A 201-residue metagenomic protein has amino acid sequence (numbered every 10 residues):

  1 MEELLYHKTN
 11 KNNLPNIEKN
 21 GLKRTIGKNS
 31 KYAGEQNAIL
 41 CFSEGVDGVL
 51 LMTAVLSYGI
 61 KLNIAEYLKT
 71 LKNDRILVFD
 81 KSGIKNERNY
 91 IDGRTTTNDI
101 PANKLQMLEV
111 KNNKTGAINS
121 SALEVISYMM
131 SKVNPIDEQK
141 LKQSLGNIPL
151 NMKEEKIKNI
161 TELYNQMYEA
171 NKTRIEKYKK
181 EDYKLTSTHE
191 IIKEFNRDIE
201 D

Functional and structural regions predicted by a protein language model:
M1-I39, A54-S57: ADP-ribose/NAD+-binding catalytic cleft of ART/PARP-like enzymes
K11-N12, V46-V49, S82-N86: Short, charged/polar surface micro-motifs in flexible loops or helix N-caps
N16, L50-M52, R88: Short helix/loop capping segments that flank catalytic or ligand/cofactor-binding pockets
F42-E44: Conserved aromatic
V46-I64: Short active-site loop/helix that positions an aromatic residue
L62-D201: Active-site and NAD+-binding cores of ADP-ribose-processing enzymes
